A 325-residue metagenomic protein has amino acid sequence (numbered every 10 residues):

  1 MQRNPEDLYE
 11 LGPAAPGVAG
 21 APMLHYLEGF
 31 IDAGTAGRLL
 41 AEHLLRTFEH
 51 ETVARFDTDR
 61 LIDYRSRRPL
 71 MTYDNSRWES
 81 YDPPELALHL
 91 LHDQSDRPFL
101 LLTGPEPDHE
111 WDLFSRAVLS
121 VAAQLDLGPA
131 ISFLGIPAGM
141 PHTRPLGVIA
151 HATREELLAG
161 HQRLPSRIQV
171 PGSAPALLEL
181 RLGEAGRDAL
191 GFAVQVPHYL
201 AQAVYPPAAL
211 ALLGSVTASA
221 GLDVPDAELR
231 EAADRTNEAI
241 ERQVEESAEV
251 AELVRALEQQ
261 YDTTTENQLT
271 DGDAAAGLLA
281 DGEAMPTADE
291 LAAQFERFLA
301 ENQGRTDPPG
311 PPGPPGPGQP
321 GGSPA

Functional and structural regions predicted by a protein language model:
M1-G104: N-terminal short beta-loop-beta anion/metal-coordinating cradle
T35-L39, H109, L113, S173 (+3 more regions): Conserved active-site and cofactor/substrate-binding residues in soluble primary-metabolism enzymes
A54, L100-L102, I131, D188-A193: Hydrophobic/aromatic beta-strand patches that form the interior of the parallel beta-sheet core in alpha/beta enzyme
F56, A193-V196, L229-A232: Acidic carboxylate-rich catalytic motifs and surrounding loops in phosphoryl-/glycosyl-chemistry enzymes
R97, P105-E156, L177-L178, E184: Internal, conserved structured core segments that host functional sites
L100-E106, G160-L164: Short acidic, glycine/Ser/Thr-rich loop/turn "cap" segments at secondary-structure junctions
G139-S219, D223: Catalytic cores of processing enzymes, dominated by hydrolases/peptidases, characterized by acidic/His-rich
L200-A325: A conserved C-terminal secondary-structure "cap"
